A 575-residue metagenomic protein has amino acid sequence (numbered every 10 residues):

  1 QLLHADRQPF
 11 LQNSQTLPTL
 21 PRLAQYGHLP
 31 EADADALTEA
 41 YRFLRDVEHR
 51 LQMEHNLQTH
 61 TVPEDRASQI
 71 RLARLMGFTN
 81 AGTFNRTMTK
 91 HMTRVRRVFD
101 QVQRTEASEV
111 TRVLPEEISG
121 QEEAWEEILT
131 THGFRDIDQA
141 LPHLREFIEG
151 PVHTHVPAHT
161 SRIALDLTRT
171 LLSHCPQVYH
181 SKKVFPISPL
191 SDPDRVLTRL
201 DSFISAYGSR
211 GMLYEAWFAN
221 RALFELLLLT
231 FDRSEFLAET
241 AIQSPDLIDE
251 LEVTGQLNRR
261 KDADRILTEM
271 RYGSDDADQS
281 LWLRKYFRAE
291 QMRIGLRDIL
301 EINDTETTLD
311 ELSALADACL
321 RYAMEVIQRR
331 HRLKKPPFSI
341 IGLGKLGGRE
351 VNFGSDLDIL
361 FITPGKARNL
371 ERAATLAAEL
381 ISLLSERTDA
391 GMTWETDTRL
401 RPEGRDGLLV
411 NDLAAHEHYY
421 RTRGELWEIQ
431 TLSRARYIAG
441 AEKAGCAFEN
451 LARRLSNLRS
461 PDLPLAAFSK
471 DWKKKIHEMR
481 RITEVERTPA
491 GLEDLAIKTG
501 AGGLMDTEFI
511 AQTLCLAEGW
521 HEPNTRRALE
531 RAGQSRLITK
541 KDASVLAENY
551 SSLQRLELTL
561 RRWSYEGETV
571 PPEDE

Functional and structural regions predicted by a protein language model:
Q1-E575: A nucleotide- and high-energy phosphate-metabolite-utilizing enzyme signature
